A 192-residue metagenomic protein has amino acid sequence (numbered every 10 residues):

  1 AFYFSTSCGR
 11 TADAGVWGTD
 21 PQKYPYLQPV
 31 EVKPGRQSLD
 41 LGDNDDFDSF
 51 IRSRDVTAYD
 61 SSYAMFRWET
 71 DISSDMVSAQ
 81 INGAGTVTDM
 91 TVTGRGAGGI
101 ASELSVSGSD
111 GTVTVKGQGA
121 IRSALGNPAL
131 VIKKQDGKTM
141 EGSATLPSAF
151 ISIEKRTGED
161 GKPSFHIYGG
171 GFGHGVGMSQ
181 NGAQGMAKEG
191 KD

Functional and structural regions predicted by a protein language model:
A1-D192: Conserved, single-site charged/polar hotspot
